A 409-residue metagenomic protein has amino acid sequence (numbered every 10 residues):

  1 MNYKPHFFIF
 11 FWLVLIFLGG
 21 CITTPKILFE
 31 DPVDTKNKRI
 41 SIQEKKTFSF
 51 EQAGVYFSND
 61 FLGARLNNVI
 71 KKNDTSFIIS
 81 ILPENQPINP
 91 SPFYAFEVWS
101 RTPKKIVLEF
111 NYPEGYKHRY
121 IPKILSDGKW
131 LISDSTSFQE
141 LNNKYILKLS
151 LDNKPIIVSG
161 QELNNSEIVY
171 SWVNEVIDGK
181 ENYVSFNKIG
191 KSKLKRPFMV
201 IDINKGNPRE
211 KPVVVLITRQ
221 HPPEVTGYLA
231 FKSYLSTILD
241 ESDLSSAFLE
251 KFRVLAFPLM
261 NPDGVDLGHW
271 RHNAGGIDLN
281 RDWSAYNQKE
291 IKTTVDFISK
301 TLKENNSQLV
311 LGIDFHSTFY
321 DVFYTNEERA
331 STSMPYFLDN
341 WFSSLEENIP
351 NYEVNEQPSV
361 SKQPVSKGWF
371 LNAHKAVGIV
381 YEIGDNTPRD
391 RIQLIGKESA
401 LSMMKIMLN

Functional and structural regions predicted by a protein language model:
N2-F10: Bacterial N-terminal signal peptides that target proteins for export
F10-G19: Bacterial N-terminal signal peptides
C21-D152: Extreme N-terminal flexible tails
I106-F110, I157-S159, Y170, Y228: Short, hydrophobic/aromatic beta-strand segments
I121, Y170, L267-R271: Short acidic, glycine/serine/threonine-rich loops at helix termini
S135-N182, N187: Extended acidic/polar, glycine-enriched regions that form or flank non-catalytic beta-rich accessory modules
L163, N280, F323-S331, Q357-N409: Active-site-adjacent mobile loop/cap segments within catalytic or ligand-binding domains
S185-M199, I203, P208-E347, N351 (+1 more regions): Active-site/substrate-binding loop(s) of hydrolase catalytic cores
